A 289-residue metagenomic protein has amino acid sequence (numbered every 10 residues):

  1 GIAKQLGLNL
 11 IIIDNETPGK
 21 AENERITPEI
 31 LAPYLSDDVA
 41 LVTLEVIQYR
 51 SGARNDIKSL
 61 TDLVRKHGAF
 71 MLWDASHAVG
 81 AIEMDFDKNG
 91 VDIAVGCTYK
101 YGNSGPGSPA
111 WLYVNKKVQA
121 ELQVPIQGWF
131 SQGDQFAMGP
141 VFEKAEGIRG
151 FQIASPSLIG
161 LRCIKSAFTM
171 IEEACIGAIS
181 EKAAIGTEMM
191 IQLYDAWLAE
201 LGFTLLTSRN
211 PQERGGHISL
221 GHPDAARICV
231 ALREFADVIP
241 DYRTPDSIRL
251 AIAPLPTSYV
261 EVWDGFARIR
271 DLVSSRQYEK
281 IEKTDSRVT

Functional and structural regions predicted by a protein language model:
G1-T289: Pyridoxal 5′-phosphate
